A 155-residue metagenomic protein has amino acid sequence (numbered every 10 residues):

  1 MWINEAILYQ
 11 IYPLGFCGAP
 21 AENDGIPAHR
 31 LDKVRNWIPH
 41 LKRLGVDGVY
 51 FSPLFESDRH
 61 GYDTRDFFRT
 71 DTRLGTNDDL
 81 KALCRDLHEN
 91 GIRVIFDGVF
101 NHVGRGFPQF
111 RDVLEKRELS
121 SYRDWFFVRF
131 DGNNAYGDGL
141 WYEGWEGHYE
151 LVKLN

Functional and structural regions predicted by a protein language model:
M1-L44: Conserved structural scaffold segments of CAZyme catalytic domains across common CAZy folds
M1-N4, N36-L54, R129-L140: Conserved oxyanion/phosphate-binding beta-strand-loop segments in alpha/beta enzyme cores
W2-Y12, G104-N155: Alpha-amylase-like alpha-glycosidases and glucanotransferases acting on alpha-linked glucans and related
I7-Q10, V49-F51, V94-F96: Hydrophobic faces of well-ordered beta-strands that scaffold small-molecule active sites in alpha/beta enzyme cores
L14-L31, D63-N77, E146-N155: The substrate-binding groove and active-site-proximal loops of carbohydrate-active enzymes, especially glycoside
G18-A19, H40-A82, I92: Aromatic-lined carbohydrate-binding/catalytic grooves of carbohydrate-active enzymes
P20-N23, H60-D63, V99, R105-D112: Short, solvent-exposed loop/turn and secondary-structure capping segments
L83-F110: Hydrophobic or amphipathic alpha-helical targeting/insertion segments
